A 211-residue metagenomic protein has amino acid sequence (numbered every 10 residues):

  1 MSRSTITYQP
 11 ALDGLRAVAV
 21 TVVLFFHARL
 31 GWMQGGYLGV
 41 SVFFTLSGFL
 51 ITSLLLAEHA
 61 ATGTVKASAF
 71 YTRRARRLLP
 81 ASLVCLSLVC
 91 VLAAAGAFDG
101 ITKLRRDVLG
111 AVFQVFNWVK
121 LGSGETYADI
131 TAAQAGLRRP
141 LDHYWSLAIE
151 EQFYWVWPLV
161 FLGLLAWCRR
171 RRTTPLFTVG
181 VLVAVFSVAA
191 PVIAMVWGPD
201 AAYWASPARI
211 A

Functional and structural regions predicted by a protein language model:
M1-A211: Membrane-interface helix/loop caps of multi-pass membrane proteins
